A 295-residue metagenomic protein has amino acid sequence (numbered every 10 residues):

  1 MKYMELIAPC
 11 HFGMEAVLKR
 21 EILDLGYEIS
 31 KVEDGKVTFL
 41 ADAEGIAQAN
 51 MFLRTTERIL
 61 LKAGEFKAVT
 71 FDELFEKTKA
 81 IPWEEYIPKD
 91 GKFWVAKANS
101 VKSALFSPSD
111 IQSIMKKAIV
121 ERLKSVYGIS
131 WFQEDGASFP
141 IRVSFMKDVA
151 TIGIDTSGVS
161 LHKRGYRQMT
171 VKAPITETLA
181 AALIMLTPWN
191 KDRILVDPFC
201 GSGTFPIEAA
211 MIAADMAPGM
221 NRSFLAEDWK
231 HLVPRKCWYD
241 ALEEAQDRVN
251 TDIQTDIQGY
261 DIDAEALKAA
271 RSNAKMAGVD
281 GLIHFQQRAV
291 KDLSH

Functional and structural regions predicted by a protein language model:
M1, E5, P9, G13 (+3 more regions): Conserved Class I SAM-dependent methyltransferase catalytic core
K2-F139: Non-catalytic nucleic-acid substrate-recognition regions in nucleic-acid-modifying enzymes
G45, V101, V149, G158 (+2 more regions): Short loop/turn segments at secondary-structure transitions that flank enzyme active sites
K79-E84, Q286-H295: Short amphipathic alpha-helices and their capping/turn segments at secondary-structure boundaries
K92-W94, P140, V149, L282-H284: Residues at or immediately flanking beta-strands
A96-A98, M146-L186: Class I S-adenosyl-L-methionine
I175-K291: Conserved S-adenosyl-L-methionine
